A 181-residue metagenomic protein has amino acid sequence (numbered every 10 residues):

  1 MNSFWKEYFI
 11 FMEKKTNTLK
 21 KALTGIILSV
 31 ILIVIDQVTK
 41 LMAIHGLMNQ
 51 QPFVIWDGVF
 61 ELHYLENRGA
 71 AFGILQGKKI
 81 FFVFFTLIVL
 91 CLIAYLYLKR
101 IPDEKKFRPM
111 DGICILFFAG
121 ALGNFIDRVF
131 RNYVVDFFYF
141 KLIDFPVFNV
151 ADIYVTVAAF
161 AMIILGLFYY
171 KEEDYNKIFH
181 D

Functional and structural regions predicted by a protein language model:
N2-D181: Alpha-helical transmembrane bundles and membrane-interface segments of multipass inner-membrane proteins
